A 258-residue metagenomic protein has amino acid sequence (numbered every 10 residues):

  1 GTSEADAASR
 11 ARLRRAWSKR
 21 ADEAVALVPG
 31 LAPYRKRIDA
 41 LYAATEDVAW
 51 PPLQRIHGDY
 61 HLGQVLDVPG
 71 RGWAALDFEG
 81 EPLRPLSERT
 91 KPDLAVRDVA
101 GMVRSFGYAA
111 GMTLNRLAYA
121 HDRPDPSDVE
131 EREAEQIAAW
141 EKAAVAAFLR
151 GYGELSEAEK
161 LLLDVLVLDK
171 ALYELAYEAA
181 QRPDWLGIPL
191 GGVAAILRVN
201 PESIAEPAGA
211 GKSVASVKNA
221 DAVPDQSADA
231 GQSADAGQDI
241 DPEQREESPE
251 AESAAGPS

Functional and structural regions predicted by a protein language model:
G1-G58, V68-A75, E81-P92, V96 (+10 more regions): ATP-dependent phospho-/nucleotidyl transfer catalytic cores
M112-H121: Short acidic alpha-helical/loop segments enriched in Asp/Glu that coordinate divalent cations
S203, S213-S216, S227, S233 (+3 more regions): Serine residues within intrinsically disordered or low-complexity segments
P207-V214, A220-P242: Long, intrinsically disordered low-complexity tandem-repeat segments
